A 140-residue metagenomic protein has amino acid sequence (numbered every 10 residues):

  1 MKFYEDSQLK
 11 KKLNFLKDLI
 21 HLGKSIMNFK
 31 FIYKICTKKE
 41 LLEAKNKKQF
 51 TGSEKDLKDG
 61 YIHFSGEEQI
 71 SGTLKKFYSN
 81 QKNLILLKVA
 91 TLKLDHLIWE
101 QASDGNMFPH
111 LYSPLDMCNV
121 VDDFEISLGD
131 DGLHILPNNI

Functional and structural regions predicted by a protein language model:
F3-Y4, F15: Aromatic (phenylalanine/tyrosine) cluster motif
E5-L9: Cationic, amphipathic, low-complexity segments that mediate targeting or membrane/lipid association
K12, S25: Alpha-helical and His/Cys-centered functional microenvironments
F15-L22: Short hydrophobic targeting helices and cationic amphipathic motifs that mediate membrane/organellar targeting
N28-I140: Conserved, structured core segments of small domains
